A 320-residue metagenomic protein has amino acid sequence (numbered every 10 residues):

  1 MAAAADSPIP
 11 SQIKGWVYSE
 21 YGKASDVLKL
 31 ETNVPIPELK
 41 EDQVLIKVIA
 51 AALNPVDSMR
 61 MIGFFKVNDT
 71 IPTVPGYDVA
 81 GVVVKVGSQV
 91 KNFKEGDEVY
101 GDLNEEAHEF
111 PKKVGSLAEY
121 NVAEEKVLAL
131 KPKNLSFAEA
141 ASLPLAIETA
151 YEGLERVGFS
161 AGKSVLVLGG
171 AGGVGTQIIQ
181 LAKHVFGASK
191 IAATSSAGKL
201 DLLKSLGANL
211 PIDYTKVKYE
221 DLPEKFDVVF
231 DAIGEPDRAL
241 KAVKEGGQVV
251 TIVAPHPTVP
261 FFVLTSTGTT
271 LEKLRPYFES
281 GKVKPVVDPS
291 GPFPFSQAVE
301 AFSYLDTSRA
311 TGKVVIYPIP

Functional and structural regions predicted by a protein language model:
M1-G22, P320: Eukaryotic N-terminal low-complexity, Ser/Thr- and Lys/Arg-rich leader segments that predominantly function as
A3, L271-P320: C-terminal hydrophobic helical "lid"/dimerization subdomain of Rossmann-like NAD(P)H-dependent oxidoreductases
P35-L53, F64-E106: Glycine-rich beta-strand-centered segment in the early N-terminal region that forms part of a ligand/cofactor-binding
F93-K94, F159, V243: Short, well-ordered loop/turn sites that connect or cap secondary structure elements
D102-G169: NAD(P)H dinucleotide-binding glycine-rich loop of Rossmann-like/cofactor-binding domains, especially the beta1-alpha1
E139-K216: Mid-domain Rossmann-like dinucleotide-binding core that forms the NAD(H)/NADP(H) cofactor-binding site
L166, A192-S195, D201-F262, G268: Glycine-rich cofactor phosphate-binding loops and adjacent beta1-alpha1 units of small-molecule cofactor enzyme domains
